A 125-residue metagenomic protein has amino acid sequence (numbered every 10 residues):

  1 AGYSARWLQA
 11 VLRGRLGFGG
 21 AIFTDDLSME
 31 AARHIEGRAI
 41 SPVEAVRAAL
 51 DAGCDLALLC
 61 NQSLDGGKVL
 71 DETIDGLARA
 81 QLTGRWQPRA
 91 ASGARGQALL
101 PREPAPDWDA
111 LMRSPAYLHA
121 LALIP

Functional and structural regions predicted by a protein language model:
A1-Q97, A105-A110: Second-shell residues forming the walls of enzyme active-site clefts
L100-P125: C-terminal extensions of enzymes
